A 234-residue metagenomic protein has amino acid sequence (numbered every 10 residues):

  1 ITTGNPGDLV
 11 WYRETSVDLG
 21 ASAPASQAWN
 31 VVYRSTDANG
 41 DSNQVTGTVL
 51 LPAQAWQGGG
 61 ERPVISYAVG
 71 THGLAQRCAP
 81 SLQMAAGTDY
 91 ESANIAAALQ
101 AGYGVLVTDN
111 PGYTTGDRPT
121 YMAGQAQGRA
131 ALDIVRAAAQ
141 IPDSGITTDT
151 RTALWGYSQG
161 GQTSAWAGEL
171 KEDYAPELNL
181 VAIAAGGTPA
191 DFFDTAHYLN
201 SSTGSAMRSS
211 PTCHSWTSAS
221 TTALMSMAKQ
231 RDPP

Functional and structural regions predicted by a protein language model:
I1-G60: Catalytic-loop region of hydrolases
D37-Q100: Short, surface-exposed "cap/lid" segments of acyl-processing enzymes
E61-V64, Q100-L106, D149-T152, L178-A182: Loop/turn elements at helix/coil->beta-strand transitions in domains of secreted/extracellular proteins
T71, D109-Y113: Short beta-to-alpha linker loops that shape the active-site pocket of alpha/beta-hydrolase fold enzymes
G112-T120: Glycine-rich "HGGG/HGxG" loop immediately N-terminal to the catalytic nucleophile of the alpha/beta-hydrolase
Y121-D143: Alpha/beta-hydrolase active-site loop
A137-A206: Primarily recognizes the serine-hydrolase "nucleophile elbow" in alpha/beta-hydrolase and SGNH/GDSL folds
T188-P234: Accessory cap/linker subdomain of secreted extracellular hydrolases
